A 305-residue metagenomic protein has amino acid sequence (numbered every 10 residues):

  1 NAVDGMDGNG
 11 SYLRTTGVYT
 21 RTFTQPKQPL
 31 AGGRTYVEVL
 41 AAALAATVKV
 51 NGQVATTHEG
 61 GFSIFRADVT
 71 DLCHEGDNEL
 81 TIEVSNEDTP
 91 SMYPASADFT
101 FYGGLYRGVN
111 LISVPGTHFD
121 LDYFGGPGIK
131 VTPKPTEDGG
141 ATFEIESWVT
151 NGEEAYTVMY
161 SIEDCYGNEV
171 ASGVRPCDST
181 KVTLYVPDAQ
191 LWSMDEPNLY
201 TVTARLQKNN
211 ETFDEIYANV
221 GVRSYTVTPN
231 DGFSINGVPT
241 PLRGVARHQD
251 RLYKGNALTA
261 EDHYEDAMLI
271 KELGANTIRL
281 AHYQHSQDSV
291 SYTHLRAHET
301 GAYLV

Functional and structural regions predicted by a protein language model:
V3-Q25, G32-E38, A43-K49, E211-L295: Active-site-adjacent substrate/metal-binding segments within catalytic domains of carbohydrate-active enzymes
N9-G10, R14-D122, G152, Y166 (+3 more regions): Accessory beta-strand-rich segments of carbohydrate-active enzymes
L30-G33, C73-G76, V186-L199: Short glycine/proline/serine/threonine-rich loop/turn segments at secondary-structure transition edges
T81-E83, T201-R205: Extracellular recognition modules
V109, Y200, G237: Conserved, mostly hydrophobic/aromatic
H118-N151: Surface beta-strand/loop "capping" patches
G140-G173: Beta-strand-rich binding/interaction modules
H294, G301-V305: Single conserved hydrophobic/aromatic residue that forms the stacking wall/gate of nucleotide- or nucleobase-binding
